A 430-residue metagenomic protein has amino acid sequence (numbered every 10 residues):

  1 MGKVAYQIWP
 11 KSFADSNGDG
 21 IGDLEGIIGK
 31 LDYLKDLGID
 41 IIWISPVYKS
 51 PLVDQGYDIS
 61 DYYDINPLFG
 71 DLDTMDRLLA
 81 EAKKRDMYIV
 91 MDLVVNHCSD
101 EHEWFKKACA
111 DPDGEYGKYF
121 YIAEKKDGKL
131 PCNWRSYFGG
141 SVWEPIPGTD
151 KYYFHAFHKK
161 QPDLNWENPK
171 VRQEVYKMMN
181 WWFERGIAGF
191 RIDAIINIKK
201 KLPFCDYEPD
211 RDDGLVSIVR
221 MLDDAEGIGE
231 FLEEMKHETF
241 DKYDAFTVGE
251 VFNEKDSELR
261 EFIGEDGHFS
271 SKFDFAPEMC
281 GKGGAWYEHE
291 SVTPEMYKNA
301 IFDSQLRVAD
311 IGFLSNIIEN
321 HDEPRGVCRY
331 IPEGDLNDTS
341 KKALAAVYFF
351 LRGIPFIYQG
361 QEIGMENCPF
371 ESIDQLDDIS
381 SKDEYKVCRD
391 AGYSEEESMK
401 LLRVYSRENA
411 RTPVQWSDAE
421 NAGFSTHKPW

Functional and structural regions predicted by a protein language model:
M1-W430: Active-site and adjacent substrate-binding regions of carbohydrate-active enzymes
